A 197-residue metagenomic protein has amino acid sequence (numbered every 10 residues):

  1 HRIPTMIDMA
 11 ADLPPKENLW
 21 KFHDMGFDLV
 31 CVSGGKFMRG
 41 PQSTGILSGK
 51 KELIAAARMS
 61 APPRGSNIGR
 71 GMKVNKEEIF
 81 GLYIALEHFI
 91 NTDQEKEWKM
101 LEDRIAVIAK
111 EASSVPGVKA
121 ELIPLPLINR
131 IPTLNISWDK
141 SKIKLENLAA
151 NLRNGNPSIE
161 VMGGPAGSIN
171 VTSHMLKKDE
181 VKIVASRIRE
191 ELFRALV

Functional and structural regions predicted by a protein language model:
H1-T92, A109-S113, A150, T172-S173 (+1 more regions): Conserved PLP-enzyme active-site core in the AAT-like
T5-M9, T92-K99, P132-W138: A broad, low-specificity signal for short, low-complexity segments enriched in glycine/proline and polar/charged
P15-K16, I105, L145: Generic non-transmembrane alpha-helix signal with a bias for helix starts/N-cap capping motifs
G49, R70, V74, D93-R104 (+3 more regions): Catalytic cores of large soluble enzymes that bind and process phosphate-bearing ligands
I90-P124: Conserved PLP-dependent catalytic core of the aminotransferase class-I/II
E111-R187: Conserved C-terminal alpha-helix-loop-beta "cap" of PLP-dependent enzymes that closes/shapes the active-site mouth
A195-V197: Long beta-sheet-rich domains in secretory-pathway and surface-associated proteins
